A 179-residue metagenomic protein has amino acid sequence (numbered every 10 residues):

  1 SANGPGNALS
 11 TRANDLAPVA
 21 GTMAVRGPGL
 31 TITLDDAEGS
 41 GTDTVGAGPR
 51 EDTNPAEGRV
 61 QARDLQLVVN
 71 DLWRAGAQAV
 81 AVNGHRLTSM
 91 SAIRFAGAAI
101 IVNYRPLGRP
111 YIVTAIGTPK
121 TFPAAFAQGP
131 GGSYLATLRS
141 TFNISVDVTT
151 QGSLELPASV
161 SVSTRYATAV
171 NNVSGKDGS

Functional and structural regions predicted by a protein language model:
S1-L34, S40-T42: Juxtamembrane "stalk/linker" segments
N14-G21, I100-V102, S133, S140-S145: Intrinsically disordered, low-complexity boundary segments flanking structured domains
M23-V25, N103-P106, D147-V148: Solvent-exposed alpha-helices and their adjacent loops that cap or buttress functional pockets in soluble metabolic
L30, A79-V80, Y111-I112, I144-V146 (+1 more regions): Structural motif
I32-E38, G84, Y104, A115-G117 (+2 more regions): Flexible glycine-/small-residue-rich
G46-N54: A solvent-exposed, charged loop/short amphipathic helix patch at secondary-structure junctions
T53-P130: Soluble extracytoplasmic domains of inner/organellar membrane proteins
I116-S179: Extracytoplasmic/luminal low-complexity segments enriched in Pro/Gly and acidic/polar residues that act as flexible
